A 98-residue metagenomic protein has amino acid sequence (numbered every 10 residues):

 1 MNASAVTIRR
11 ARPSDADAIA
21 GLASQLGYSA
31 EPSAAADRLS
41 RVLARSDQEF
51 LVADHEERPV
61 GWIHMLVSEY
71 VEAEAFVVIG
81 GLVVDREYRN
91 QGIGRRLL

Functional and structural regions predicted by a protein language model:
V6-I19: A short beta-loop-alpha structural element at the N-terminal edge of CoA-dependent acyl/N-acetyltransferase catalytic
R10-R12, F50, D54, P59 (+1 more regions): Hydrophobic/basic alpha-helical segments enriched in Actinobacteria
R12, D85, R89: Residue-level recognition of the GNAT/N-acetyltransferase active site
A20-S33: Helix-loop element at the rim of GNAT/NAT acetyltransferase active sites that forms part of the acceptor-substrate
A30-F50: Active-site rim helix/loop that mediates acceptor-substrate recognition in acyltransferases
V52, R58-V67, V78, V83: Conserved beta-strand in the GNAT
E69-I79, R89: A conserved beta-turn-beta hairpin within the catalytic core of GNAT-like acetyltransferases that forms part
Y88, G92-L97: Conserved acetyl-CoA pyrophosphate-binding loop and the N-cap/start of the following alpha-helix in GNAT-like
